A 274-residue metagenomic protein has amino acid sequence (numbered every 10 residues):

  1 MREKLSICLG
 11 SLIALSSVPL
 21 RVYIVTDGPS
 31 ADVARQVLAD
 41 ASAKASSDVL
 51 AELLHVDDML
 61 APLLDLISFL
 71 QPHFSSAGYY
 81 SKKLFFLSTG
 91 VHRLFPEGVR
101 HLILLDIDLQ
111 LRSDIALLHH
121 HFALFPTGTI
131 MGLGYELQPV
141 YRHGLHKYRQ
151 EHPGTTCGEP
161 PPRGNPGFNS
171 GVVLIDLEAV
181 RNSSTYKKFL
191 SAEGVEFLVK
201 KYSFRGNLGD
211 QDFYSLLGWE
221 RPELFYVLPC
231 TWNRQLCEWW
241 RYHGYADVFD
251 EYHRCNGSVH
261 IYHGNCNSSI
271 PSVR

Functional and structural regions predicted by a protein language model:
M1-R274: Glycosyltransferase catalytic domains, chiefly GT-A lineage
